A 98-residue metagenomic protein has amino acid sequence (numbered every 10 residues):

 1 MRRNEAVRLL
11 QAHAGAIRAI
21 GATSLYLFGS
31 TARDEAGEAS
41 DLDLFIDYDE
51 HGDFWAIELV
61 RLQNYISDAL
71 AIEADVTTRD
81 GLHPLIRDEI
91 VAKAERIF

Functional and structural regions predicted by a protein language model:
M1-S24, A32-E38, D49-F98: Catalytic core of pol beta-like nucleotidyltransferases
L27: Conserved histidines in hydrophobic membrane contexts and catalytic metal-binding motifs
L42-I46: Short, aliphatic-rich beta-strand segments
